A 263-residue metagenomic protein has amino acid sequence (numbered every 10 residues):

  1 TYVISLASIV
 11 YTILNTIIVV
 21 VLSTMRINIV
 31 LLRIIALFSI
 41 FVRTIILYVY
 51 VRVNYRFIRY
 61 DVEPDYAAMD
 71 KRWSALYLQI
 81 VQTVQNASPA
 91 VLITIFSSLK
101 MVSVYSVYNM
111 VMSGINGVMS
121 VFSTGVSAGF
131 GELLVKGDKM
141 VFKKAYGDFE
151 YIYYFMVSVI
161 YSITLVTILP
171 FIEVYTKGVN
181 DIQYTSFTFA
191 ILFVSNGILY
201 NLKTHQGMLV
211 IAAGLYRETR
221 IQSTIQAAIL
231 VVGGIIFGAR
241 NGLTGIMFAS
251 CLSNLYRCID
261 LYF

Functional and structural regions predicted by a protein language model:
T1-L6, V30, V51, S195-Q226 (+1 more regions): Membrane-interface junctions at transmembrane-helix termini in multi-pass inner-membrane proteins
S5-V53, K71, T224-I229, L243-F263: Hydrophobic alpha-helical transmembrane segments
V21-M25, T83-G114, G129-L133, L169-D181: Helix-terminus/linker motif at the lipid-water interface of multi-pass membrane proteins
M25, I29-A36, V42-A87, V91 (+2 more regions): Interhelical loop/hinge segments that connect adjacent transmembrane helices in multipass membrane
M69, D138-F155, V159-T167, Q183-A190: Interfacial transmembrane-helix starts/ends
W73, P89-A90, S103-F122, D148-F155: Alpha-helical transmembrane segments of polytopic membrane transporters and translocases
M112-E150, Q206-A212: Helix-loop junctions and terminal segments of transmembrane helices in multi-pass membrane transport/translocation
V166-I198, T244: Interfacial segments at transmembrane-helix termini and the short loops linking adjacent helices
